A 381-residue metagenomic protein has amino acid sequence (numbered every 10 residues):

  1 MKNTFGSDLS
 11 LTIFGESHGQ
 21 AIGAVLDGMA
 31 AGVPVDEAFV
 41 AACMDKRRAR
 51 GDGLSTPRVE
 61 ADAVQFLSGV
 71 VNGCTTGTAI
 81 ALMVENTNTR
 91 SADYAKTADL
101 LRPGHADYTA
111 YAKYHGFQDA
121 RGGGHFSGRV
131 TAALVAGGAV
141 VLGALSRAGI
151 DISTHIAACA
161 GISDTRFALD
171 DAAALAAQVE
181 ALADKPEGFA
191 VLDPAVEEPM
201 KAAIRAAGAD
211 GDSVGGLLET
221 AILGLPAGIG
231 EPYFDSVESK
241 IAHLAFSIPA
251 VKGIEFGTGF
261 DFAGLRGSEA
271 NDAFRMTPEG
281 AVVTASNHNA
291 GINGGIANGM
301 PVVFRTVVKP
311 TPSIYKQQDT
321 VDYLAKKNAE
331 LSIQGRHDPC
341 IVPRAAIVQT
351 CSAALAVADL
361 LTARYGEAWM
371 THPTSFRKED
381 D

Functional and structural regions predicted by a protein language model:
M1-D381: Generic N-terminal targeting/processing segments that precede catalytic cores or assembly contacts
